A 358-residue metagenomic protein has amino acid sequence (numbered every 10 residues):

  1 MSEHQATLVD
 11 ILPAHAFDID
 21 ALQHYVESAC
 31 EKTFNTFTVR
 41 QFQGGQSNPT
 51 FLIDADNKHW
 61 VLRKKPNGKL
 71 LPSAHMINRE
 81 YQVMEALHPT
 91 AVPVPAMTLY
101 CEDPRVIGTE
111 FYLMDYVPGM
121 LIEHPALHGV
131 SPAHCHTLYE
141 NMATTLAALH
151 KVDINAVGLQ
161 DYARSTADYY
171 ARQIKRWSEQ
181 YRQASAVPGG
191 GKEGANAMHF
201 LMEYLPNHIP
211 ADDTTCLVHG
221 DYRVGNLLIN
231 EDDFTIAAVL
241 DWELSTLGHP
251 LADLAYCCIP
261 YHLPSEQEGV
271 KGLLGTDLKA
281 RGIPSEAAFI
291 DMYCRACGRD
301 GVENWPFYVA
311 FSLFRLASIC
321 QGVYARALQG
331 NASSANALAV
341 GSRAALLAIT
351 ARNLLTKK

Functional and structural regions predicted by a protein language model:
S2-T33: Juxta-kinase regulatory segment immediately upstream of eukaryotic protein kinase catalytic domains
F37-L217, N230-F234: ATP-binding pocket architecture of kinase catalytic cores
Y112-D115, T144-A147, K175, E179 (+8 more regions): Generic alpha-helical structural context detector
R164-S165, D300-S312: All-alpha amphipathic helical-bundle segments outside canonical DNA-binding/catalytic cores that form hydrophobic
L217-H219, V224: Catalytic-loop of the protein kinase fold
L228-Y256, S265: Catalytic activation segment of kinase domains across protein kinase-like and atypical kinase folds
A252-C297, F311-Q329: Active-site activation/catalytic loop segments of kinase-like enzymes and analogous catalytic loops in related
G301-V302, S318-K358: Helical subdomain adjoining the active site within ATP-dependent kinase catalytic cores
